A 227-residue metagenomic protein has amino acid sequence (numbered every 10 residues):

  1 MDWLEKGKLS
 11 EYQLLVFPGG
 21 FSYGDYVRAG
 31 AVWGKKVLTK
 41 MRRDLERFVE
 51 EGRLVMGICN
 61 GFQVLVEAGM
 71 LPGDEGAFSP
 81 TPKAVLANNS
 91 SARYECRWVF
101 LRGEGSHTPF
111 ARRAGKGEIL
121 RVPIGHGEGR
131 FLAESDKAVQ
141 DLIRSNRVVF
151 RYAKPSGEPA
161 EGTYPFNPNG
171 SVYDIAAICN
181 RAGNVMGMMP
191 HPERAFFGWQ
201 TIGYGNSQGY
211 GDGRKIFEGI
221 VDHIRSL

Functional and structural regions predicted by a protein language model:
M1-I58, F62-P72, A87-E95, R102 (+4 more regions): N-terminal beta1-alpha1 cap of cysteine-dependent amidohydrolase-like domains
V16-G20, C59, T81-V85, K137-V149: A broad, low-specificity signal for short, low-complexity segments enriched in glycine/proline and polar/charged
P72-K83: A short alpha->loop->secondary-structure connector
E95-R97, S145: A short, compositionally biased
G103-L227: C-terminal and late-domain segments of enzyme folds
